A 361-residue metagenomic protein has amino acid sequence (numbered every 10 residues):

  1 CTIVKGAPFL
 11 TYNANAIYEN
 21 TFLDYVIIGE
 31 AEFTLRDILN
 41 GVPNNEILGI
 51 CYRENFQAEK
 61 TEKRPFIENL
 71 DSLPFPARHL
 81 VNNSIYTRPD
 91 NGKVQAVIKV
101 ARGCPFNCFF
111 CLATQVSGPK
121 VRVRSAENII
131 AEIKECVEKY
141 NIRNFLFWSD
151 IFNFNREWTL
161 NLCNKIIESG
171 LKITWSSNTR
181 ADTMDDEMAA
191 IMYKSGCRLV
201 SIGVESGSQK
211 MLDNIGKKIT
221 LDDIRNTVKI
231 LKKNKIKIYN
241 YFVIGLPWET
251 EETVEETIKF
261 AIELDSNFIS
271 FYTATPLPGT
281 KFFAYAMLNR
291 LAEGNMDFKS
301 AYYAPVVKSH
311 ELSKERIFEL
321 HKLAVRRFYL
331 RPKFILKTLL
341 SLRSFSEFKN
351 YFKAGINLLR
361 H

Functional and structural regions predicted by a protein language model:
C1-N69, T273, G279: Glycine-rich beta-alpha loop elements in corrinoid/cobalamin-binding modules across cobalamin-dependent enzymes
A16-E19, M188, W248-E263: Catalytic cores of alpha/beta
I38-E46, K259-F268: Basic phosphate/pyrophosphate-binding loop/patch that engages nucleotide-derived ligands
A58, R64-N83, K281-Y303: Mobile, glycine-enriched helix-loop/loop "lid" segments at the mouths of ligand-binding/catalytic clefts that gate
D71, F75-Y241, K259: Radical SAM [4Fe-4S] cluster-binding motif and immediate context
D150-N155, R180-A181, V243-E249, Y272-K281: Short, solvent-exposed turn/loop segments enriched in Gly/Ser/Thr/Pro and often Arg
K281-H361: Radical SAM enzyme core and accessory elements
